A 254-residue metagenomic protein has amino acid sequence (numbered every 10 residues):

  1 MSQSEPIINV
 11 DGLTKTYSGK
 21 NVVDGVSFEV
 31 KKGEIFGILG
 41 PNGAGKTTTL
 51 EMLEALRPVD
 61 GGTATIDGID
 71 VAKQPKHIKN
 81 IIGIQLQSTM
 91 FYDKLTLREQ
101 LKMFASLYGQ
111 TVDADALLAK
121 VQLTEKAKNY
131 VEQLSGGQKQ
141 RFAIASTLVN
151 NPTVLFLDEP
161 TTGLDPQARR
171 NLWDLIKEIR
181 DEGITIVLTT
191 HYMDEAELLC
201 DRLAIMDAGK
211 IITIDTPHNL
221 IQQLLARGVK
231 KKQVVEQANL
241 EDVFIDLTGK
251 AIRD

Functional and structural regions predicted by a protein language model:
K102, S106, T111-K126: Conserved ABC ATPase "signature" region
Y130-L134: Conserved ABC ATPase signature
N151: Conserved catalytic motifs of ABC-family nucleotide-binding domains
L155-D158: Catalytic Walker B motif of ABC-type/P-loop ATPase nucleotide-binding domains
I214-D215: ABC ATPase "signature
